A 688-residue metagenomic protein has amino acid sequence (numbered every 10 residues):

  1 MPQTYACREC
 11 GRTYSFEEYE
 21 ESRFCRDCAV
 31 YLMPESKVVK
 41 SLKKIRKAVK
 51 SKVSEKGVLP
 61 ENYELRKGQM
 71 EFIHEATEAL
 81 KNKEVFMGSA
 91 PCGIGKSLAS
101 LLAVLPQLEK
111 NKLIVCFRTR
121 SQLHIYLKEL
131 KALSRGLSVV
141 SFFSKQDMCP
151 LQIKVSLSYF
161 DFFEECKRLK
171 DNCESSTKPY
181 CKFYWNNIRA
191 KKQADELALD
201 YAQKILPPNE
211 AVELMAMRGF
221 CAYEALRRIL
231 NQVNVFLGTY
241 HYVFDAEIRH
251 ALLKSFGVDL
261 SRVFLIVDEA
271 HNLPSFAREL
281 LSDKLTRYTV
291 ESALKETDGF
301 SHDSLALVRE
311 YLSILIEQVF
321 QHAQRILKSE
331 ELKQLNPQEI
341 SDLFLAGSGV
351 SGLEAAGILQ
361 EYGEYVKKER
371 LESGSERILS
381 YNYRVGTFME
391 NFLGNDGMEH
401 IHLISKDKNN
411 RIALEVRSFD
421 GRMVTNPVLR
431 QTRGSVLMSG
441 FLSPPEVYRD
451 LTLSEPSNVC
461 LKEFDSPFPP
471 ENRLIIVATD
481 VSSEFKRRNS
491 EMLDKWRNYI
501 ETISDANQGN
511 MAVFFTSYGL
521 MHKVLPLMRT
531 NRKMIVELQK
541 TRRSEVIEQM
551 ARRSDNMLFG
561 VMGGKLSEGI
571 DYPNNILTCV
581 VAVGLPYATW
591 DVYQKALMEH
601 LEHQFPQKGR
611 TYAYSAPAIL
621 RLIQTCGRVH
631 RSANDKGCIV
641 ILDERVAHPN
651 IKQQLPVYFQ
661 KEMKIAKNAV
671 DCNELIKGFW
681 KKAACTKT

Functional and structural regions predicted by a protein language model:
A6, G11-R26, V30-T77, K81: Helicase-associated low-complexity/disordered flanking segments
L42-E64, E109-F236, F244, I358-K368 (+1 more regions): A substrate-engagement module of RecA-like helicase motors
N82-S100: Walker A/P-loop
S100, S121-H124, K128, A216-V235 (+3 more regions): Signature of the SF2 helicase/ATPase Hel1-core->accessory helical subdomain module
A211-N231, F244-S255, I358-D480, E491-M492 (+2 more regions): A contiguous, basic/glycine-rich beta-loop/short-helix subdomain that forms a polymer-engagement track
P427, S482-T516: Conserved interdomain hinge at the start of the Helicase C-terminal
T479-E491, L538-V646: Conserved RecA-like P-loop NTPase helicase motor core
T516-L538: Conserved helicase motor "Helicase C" RecA-like lobe of SF1/SF2 P-loop NTPases
